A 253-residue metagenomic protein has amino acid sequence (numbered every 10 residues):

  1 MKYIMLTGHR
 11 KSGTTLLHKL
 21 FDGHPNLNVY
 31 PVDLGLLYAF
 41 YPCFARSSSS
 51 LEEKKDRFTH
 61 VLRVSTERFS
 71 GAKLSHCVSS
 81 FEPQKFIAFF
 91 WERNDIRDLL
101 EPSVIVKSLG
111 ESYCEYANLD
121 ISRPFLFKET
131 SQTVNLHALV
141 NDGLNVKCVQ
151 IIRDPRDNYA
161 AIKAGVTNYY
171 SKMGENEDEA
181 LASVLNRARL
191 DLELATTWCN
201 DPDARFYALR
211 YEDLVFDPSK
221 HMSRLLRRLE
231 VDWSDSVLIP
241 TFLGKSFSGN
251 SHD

Functional and structural regions predicted by a protein language model:
M1-Y3: Pre-Walker A (Motif I) flank of P-loop NTPase domains
L6: Hydrophobic anchor at the beta1->P-loop junction of P-loop NTPases
R10-K11: Walker A (P-loop) phosphate-binding loop of P-loop NTPases
T15-L27: A conserved segment at the C-terminal end of the G1
Y30-D33, V237: Catalytic beta-strand/loop signature of glycosyltransferases that borders the donor
D33-F127, Y169-K172: PAPS-dependent sulfation machinery
A39-F40, P240-G249: Post-kinase regulatory C-tail/linker adjacent to protein kinase catalytic domains
S103-C114, T133-V134, D142, V146-L238 (+1 more regions): PAPS-dependent sulfotransferase catalytic domain
